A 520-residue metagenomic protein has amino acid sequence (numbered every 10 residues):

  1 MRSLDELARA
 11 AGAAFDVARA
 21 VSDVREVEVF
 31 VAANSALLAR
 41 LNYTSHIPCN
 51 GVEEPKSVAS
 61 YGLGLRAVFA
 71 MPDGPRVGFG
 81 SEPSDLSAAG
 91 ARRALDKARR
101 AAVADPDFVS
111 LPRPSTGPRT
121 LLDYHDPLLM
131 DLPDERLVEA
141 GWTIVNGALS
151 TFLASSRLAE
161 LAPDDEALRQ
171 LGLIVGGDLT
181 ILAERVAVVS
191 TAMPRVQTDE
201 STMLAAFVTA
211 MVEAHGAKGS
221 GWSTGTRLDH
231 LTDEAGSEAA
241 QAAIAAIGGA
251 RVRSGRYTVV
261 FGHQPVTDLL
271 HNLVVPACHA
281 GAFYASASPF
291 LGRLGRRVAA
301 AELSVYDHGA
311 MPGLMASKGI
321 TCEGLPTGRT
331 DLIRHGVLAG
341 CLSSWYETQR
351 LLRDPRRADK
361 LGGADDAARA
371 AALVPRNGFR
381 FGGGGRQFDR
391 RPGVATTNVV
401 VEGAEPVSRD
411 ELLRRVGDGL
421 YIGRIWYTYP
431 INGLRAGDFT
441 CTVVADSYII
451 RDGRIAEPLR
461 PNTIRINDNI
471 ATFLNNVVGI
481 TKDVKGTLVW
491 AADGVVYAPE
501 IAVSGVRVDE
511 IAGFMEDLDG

Functional and structural regions predicted by a protein language model:
M1-G319, L325-R329, R334-V337, A498-G520: Active-site bordering "gate/hinge" segments that shape substrate access to catalytic or cofactor-binding pockets
L291-G520: Dual-mode signal for accessory low-complexity, basic/Gly-rich regions
